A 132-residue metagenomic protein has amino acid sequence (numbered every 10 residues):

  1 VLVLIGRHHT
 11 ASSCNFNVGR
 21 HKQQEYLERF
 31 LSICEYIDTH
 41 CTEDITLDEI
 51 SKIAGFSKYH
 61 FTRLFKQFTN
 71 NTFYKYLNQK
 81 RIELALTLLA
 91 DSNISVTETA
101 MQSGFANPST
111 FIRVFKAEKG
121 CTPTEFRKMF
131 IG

Functional and structural regions predicted by a protein language model:
V1-H21, E25-E28, S32: An amphipathic alpha-helical interaction segment
L2, L47, L77, L88-L89: Generic leucine side-chain signal with a strong bias for well-ordered alpha-helical environments
H8-T10, G19, S32, Y36-K80 (+2 more regions): Basic/polar phosphate-binding segments, predominantly the helix-turn-helix DNA-binding elements of transcriptional
A90, I131-G132: C-terminal "cap" of GNAT-fold acetyltransferases
